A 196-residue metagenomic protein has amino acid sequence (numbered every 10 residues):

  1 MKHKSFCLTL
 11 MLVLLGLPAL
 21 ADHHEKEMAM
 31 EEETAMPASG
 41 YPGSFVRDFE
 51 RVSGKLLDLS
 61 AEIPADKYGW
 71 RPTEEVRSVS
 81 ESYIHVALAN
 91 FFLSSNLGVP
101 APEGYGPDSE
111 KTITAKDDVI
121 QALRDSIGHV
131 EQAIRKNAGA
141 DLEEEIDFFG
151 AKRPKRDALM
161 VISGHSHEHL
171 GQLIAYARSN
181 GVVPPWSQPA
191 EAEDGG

Functional and structural regions predicted by a protein language model:
M1-S5: Positively charged n-region of N-terminal signal peptides that target proteins for export
C7-P18: Bacterial N-terminal signal peptides
A21-A29, E33: Cleaved targeting-peptide boundary
E31-G69: N-terminal targeting signals for Sec/Tat export/insertion, comprising classic cleavable signal peptides
E31-Y41, V99-T112: Acidic/histidine-rich, surface-exposed loop or edge segments in extracytoplasmic proteins
V46-E50, L57, K67-D108, D147-G196: Short, contiguous alpha-helical
E62-G69, I134-L142, S179-P184: Surface-exposed helix-capping loop/turn segments at secondary-structure junctions
K111-D147, R153-E168: Acidic/histidine-rich alpha-helical segments that form the ligand environment of transition-metal centers
